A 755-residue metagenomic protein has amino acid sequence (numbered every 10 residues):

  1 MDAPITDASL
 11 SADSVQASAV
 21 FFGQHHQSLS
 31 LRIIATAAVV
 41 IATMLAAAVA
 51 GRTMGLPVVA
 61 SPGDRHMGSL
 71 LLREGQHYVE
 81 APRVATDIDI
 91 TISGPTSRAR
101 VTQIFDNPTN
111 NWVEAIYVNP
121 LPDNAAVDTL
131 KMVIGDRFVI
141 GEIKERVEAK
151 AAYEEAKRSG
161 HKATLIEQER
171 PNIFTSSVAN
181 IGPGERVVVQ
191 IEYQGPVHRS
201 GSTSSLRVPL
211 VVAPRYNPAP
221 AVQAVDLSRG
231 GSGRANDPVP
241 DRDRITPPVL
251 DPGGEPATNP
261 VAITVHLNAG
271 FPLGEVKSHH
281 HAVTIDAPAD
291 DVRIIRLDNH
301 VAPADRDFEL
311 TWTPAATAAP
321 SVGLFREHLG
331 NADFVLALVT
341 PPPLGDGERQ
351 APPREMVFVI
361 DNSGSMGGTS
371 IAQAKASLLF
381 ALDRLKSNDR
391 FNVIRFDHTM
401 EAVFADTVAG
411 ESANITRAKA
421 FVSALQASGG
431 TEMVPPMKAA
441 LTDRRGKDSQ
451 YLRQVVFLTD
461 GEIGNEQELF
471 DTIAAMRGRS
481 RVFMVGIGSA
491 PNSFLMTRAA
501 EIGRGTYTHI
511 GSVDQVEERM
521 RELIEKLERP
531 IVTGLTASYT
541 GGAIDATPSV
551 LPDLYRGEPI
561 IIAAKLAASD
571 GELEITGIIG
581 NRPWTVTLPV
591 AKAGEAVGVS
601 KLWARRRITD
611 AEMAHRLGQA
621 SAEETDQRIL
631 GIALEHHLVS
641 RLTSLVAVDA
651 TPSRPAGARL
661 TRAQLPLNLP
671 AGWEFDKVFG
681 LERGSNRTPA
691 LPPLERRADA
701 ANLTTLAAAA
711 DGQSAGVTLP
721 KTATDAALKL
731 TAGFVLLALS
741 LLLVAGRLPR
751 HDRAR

Functional and structural regions predicted by a protein language model:
V40-G94: N-terminal, polar/Ser/Thr-rich
I88-R98, F105-N107, N180-R186, G254 (+1 more regions): Short, solvent-exposed beta-strand/turn "edge" segments of beta-rich domains on protein surfaces
F105-N111, N119-L121: Asparagine-centered strand-capping/turn motif at beta-strand->loop junctions
T129-G135, I140-L165, E169, Q190-V359 (+2 more regions): An acidic, Ser/Thr-enriched
A149-E154, R158-A163, A351-T369, L379-D389 (+3 more regions): Short, charged loop segments at secondary-structure junctions
S493, A499-G542, S549, R556: C-terminal helix of von Willebrand factor
A726-P749: A cross-kingdom C-terminal cell-surface attachment/processing module
H751-R755: Cytoplasmic C-terminal tails of single-pass
